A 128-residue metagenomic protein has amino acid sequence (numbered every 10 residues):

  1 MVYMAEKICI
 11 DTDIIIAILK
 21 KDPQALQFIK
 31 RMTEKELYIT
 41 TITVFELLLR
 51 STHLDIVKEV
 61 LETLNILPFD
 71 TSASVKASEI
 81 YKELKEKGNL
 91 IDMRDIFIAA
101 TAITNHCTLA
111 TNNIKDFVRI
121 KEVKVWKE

Functional and structural regions predicted by a protein language model:
M1-I39, E46-E59: Short, well-structured N-terminal submotif of metal-dependent ribonuclease cores
M1-K7, A99, I103-E128: Acidic, PIN/NYN-like endoribonuclease modules and their adjacent C-terminal/linker elements
I8, E36-T40, T63-P68, T108: Short loop->beta-strand "edge-of-pocket" segments that line small-molecule binding or catalytic clefts across diverse
D11-T12, L47, A77, A102 (+1 more regions): Generic structural signal for small/hydrophobic residues in well-ordered secondary structure, especially within
I14-I15, T43, A73, F97-I98 (+1 more regions): Alpha-helix capping/helix-boundary segments
L54-K58, L84-K85, W126-E128: Short, hinge-like loop/turn segments at secondary-structure boundaries
N65-E86: Acidic catalytic patch
M93-R94: Acidic donor-binding loop at a coil-to-helix junction in glycosyltransferase catalytic cores that engages
